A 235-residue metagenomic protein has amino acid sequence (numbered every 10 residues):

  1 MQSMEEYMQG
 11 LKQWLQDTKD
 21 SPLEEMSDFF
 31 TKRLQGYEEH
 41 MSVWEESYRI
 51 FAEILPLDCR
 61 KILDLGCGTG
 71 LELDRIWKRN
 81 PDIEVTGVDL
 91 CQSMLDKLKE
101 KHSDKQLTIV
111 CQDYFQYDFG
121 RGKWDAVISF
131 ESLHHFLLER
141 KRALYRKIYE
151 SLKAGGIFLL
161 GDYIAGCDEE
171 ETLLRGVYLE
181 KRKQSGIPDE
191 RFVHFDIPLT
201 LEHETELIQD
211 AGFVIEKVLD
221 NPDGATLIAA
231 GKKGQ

Functional and structural regions predicted by a protein language model:
M1-S21: N-terminal auxiliary segments of SAM/dcSAM-dependent transferases
T18-E45: Class I SAM-dependent methyltransferase Rossmann-like catalytic core, especially the SAM/SAH-binding loop
V43-D58: Conserved alpha-helix/loop element of class I SAM-dependent methyltransferases that forms part of the SAM/SAH-binding
L63, T69-Q116: Class I SAM-dependent methyltransferase SAM/SAH-binding core
I128: A conserved beta-strand element that flanks and buttresses the S-adenosyl-L-methionine
R142-A154: A short glycine-rich, Lys/Arg-flanked "PGG" loop and its adjoining helix->strand segment in the class I
G161-A211, V218: C-terminal alpha-helical "lid/dimerization" subdomain adjacent to the S-adenosyl-L-methionine
A211-F213, K217-Q235: Core SAM-dependent methyltransferase catalytic element
